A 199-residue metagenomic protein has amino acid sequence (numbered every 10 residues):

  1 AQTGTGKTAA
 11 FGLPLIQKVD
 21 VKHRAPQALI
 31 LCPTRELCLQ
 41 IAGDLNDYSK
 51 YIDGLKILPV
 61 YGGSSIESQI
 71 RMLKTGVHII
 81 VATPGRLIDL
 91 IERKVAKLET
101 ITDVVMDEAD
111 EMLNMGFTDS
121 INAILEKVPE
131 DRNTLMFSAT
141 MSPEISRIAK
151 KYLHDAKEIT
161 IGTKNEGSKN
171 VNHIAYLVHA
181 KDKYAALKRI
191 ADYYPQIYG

Functional and structural regions predicted by a protein language model:
A1-L13: Walker A/P-loop
T3-T5, T34, T83, S138: Conserved phosphate-coupling serine/threonine residues in phosphotransfer and NTP-handling enzymes
G4-T5, G85-L87, D110-E111: Short glycine-rich anion-binding loops that position phosphate/pyrophosphate groups of nucleotides and phosphorylated
G6-T8, S64-S65, P84, A96 (+2 more regions): Gly/Ser/Thr-rich beta-alpha loop segments that engage phosphate groups in nucleotides
A10-L13, Q17, L39: The feature captures the helix immediately C-terminal to the Walker
V19-D20, P129: Helix-to-beta-strand junctions that scaffold the AdoMet/dcAdoMet cofactor pocket in Class I SAM-dependent enzymes
V21-E92, T100-D103, S146-K150, E158-I161 (+1 more regions): Conserved nucleic-acid-binding Ia/Ib motif block in the N-terminal RecA-like helicase ATPase lobe
L29, I57-V60, Q69, K97-A109 (+1 more regions): Interdomain coupling/hinge region of P-loop NTPase helicase/AAA+ cores
